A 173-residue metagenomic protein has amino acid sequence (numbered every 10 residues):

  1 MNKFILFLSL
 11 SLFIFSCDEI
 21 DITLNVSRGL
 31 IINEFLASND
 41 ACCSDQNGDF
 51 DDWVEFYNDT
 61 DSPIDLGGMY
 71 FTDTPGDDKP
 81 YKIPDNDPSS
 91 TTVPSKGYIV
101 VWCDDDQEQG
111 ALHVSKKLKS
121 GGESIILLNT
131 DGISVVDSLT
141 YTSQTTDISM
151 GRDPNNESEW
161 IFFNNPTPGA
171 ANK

Functional and structural regions predicted by a protein language model:
F4-I14: Sec-dependent N-terminal signal peptides
C17-K173: Activation on beta-sandwich/Ig-like modules and their edge loops
